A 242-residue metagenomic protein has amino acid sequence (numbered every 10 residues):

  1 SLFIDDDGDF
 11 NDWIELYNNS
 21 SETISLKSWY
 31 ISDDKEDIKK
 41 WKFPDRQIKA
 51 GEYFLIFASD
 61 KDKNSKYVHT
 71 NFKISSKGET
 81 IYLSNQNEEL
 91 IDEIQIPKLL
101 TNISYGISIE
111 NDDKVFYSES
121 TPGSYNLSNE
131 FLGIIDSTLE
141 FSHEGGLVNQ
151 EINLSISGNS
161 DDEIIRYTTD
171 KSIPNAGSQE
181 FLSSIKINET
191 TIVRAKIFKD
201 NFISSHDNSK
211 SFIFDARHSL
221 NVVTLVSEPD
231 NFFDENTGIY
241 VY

Functional and structural regions predicted by a protein language model:
S1-V115: Activation on beta-sandwich/Ig-like modules and their edge loops
Q47-A50, I56, L99-Y242: Short, compositionally stereotyped local motifs that mark structural "simplifiers"
